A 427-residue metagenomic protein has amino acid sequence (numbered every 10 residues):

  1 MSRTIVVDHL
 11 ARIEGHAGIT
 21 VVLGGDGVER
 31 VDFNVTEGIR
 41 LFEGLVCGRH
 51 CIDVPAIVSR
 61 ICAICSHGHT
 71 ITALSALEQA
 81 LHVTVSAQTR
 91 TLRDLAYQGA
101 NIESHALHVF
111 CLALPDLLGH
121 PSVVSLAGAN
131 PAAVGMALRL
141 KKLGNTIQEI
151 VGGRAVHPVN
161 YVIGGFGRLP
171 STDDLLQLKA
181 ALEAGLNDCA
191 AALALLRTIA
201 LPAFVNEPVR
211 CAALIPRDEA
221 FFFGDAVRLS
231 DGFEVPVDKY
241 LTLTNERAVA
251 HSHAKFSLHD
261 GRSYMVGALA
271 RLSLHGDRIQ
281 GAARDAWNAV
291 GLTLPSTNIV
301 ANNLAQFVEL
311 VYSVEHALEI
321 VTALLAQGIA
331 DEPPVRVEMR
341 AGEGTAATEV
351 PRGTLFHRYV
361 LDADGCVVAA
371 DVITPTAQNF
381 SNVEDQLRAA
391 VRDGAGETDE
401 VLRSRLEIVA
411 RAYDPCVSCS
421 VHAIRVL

Functional and structural regions predicted by a protein language model:
M1-T354, T374-L427: Active-site bordering "gate/hinge" segments that shape substrate access to catalytic or cofactor-binding pockets
R352, H357-Y359, A369: A translation/RNA-centric and nucleic-acid-associated enzymatic feature enriched in Class II aminoacyl-tRNA synthetases
G365: Active-site catalytic microenvironments in core metabolic enzymes, especially phosphate/sugar-handling
